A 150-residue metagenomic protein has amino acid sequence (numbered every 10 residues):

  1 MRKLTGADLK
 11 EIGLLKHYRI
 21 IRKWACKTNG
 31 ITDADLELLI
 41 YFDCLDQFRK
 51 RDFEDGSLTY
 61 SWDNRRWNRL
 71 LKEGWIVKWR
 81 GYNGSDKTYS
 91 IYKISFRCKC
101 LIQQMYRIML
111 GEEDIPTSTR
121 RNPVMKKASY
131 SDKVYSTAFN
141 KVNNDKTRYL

Functional and structural regions predicted by a protein language model:
L4-L38: Short alpha-helical segments that sit at the start of domains
T28-T32, G81-R107: Short, cationic-aromatic polyanion-contact patches
N29, Y41-D46: Short helix-capping/hinge SLiMs at alpha-helix to coil transitions
L45-S57: Short acidic, hydrophobic short linear motifs in intrinsically disordered regions
S57-E73: Short amphipathic alpha-helical interaction segments
L71-G84: A short, conserved structural fragment
F96-Y130: Short, amphipathic alpha-helical interaction segments positioned at domain boundaries
T117-Y149: Acidic/histidine-enriched, glycine/proline-rich intrinsically disordered or flexible terminal extensions
